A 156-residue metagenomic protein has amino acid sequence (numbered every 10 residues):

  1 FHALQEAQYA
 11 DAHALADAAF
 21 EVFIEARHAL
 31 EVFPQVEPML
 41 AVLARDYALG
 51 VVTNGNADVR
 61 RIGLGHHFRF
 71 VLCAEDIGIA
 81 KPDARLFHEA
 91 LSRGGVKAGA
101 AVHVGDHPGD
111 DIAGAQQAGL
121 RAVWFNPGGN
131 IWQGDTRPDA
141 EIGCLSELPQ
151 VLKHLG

Functional and structural regions predicted by a protein language model:
F1-E21: A metal-dependent, Asp-based hydrolase signature
A3-A7, A26, G50: Mid-sequence acidic-hydrophobic segments that form the walls of catalytic/ligand-binding cavities or oligomerization
A10-A14, E37, A41, Y47-G156: Asp-based, Mg2+/Mn2+-dependent phosphohydrolase catalytic module
E21-L30: Surface-exposed cleft-lining segments at the edges of enzyme active sites
